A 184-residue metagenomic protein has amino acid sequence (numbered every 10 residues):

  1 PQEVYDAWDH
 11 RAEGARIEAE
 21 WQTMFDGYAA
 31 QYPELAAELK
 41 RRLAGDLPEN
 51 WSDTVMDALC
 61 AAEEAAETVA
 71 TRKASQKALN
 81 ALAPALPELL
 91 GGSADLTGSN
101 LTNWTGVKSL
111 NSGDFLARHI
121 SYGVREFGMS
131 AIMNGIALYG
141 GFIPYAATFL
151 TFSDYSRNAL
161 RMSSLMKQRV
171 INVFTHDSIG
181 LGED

Functional and structural regions predicted by a protein language model:
P1-R125, G135: Conserved acidic/glycine
L90, T97-D184: Thiamine diphosphate
